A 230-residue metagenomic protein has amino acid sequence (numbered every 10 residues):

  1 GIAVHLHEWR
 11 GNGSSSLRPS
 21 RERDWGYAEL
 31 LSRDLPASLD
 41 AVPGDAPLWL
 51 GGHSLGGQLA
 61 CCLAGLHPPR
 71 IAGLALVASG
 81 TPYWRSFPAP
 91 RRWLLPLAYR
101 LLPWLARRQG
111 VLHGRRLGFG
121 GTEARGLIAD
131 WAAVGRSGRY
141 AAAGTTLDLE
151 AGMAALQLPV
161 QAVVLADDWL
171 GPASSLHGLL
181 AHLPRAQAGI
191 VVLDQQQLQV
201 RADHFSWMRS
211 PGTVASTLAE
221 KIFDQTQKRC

Functional and structural regions predicted by a protein language model:
G1-R18: Conserved alpha/beta-hydrolase
E8-N12, G80, Q196: Short beta-to-alpha linker loops that shape the active-site pocket of alpha/beta-hydrolase fold enzymes
D24-P43: Alpha/beta-hydrolase active-site loop
G51-R139: Alpha/beta-hydrolase-fold enzymes
L156, A162-V164: Short beta-strand/loop motif that positions the catalytic acidic residue of the alpha/beta-hydrolase fold
D167-G171: Acidic catalytic loop of the alpha/beta-hydrolase fold
P172-H182: Short alpha-helix in the alpha/beta-hydrolase fold that links the catalytic acid
V191-C230: Catalytic active-site module of serine/aspartate enzymes centered on a nucleophile-bearing elbow/loop
